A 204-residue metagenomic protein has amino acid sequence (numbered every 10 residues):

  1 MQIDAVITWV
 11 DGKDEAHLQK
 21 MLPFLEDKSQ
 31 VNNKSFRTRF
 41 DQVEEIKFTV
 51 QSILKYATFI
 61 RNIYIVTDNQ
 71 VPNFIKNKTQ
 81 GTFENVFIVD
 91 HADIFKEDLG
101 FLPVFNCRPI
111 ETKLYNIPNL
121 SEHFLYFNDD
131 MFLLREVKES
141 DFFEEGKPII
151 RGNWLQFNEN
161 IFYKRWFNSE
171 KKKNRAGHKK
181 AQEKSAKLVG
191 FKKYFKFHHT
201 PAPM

Functional and structural regions predicted by a protein language model:
D4-K13, Q19, H91: Short loop/turn segments at strand-loop or loop-helix junctions that form parts of catalytic or ligand-binding pockets
G12-R39, G152: A solvent-exposed, charged loop/short amphipathic helix patch at secondary-structure junctions
K13-H17, V71-K76, K96-D98, F132-E136 (+2 more regions): Short catalytic/ligand-binding loop motif for oxyanion handling, primarily in non-cytosolic enzymes, centered on
V31-R37, D41, V71-L120: Active-site-proximal specificity loops/subdomain of glycosyltransferases
S52-I60: Short, acidic, metal-binding catalytic loop of nucleotide-sugar glycosyltransferases
R61-Q70: Short beta-strand/loop segment that forms part of the nucleotide-sugar
V71, K113-F157: GT-A fold catalytic core of metal-dependent nucleotide-sugar glycosyltransferases, centered on the diacidic
I150-M204: Long, charge-rich alpha-helical interaction segments
